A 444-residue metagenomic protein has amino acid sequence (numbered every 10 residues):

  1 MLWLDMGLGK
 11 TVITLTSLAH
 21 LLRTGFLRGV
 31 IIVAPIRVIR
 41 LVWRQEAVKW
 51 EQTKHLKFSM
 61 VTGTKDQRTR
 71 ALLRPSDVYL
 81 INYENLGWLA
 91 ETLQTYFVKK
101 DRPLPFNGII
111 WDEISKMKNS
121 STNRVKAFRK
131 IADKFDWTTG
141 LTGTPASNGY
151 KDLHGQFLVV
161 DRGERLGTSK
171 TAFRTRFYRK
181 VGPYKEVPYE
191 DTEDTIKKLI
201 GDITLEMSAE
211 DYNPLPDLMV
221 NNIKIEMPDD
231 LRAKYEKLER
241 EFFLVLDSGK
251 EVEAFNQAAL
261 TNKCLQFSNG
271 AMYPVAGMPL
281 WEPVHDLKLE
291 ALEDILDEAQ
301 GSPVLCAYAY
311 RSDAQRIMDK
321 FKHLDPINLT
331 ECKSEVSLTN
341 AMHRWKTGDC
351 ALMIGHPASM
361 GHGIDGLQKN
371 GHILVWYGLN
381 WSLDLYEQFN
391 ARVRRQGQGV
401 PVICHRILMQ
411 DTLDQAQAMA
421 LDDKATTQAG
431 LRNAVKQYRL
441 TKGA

Functional and structural regions predicted by a protein language model:
M6, F135-Y150: Conserved helicase ATPase motor motifs in RecA-like P-loop NTPase domains
M6-G9, I13-P35, P214-E239, F243 (+2 more regions): Conserved Helicase C-terminal RecA-like lobe
R37, S59-R68, Y83-W88, K118-T122 (+4 more regions): Conserved helicase motor
V38-G63, V160-G163: Conserved helix-turn-beta segment of the N-terminal RecA-like "Helicase ATP-binding" lobe in SF1/SF2 helicases
K65-V78, Y83-P105: Conserved helix/coil segment N-terminal to the catalytic DExD/H
L80-L86, V98-K99, K118, T122-D136 (+4 more regions): Inter-lobe coupling linker of SF2 helicases/translocases
G87-A90, N148-Y150, D313-M318, L338-M342 (+1 more regions): SF2 helicase motor core recognition
W381-A444: A conserved SF2-helicase RecA2
